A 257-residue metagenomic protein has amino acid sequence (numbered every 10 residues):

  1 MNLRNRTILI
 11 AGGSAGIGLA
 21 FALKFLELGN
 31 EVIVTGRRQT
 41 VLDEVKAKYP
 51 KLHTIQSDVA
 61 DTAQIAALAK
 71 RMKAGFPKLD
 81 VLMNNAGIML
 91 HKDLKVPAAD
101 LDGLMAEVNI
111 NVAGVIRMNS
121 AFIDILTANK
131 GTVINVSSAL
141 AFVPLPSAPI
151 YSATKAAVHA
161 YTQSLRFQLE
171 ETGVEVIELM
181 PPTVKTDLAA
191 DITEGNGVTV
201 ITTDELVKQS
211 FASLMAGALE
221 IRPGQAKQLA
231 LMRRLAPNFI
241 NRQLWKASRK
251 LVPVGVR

Functional and structural regions predicted by a protein language model:
T7, G12-G16: Conserved glycine-rich cofactor-binding loop
L28-E44: Conserved glycine-rich Rossmann-like NAD(P)H-binding loop of the short-chain dehydrogenase/reductase
S57-K70: The beta1-alpha1 cofactor-binding region of Rossmann-like NAD(H)/NADP(H)-dependent oxidoreductases
M89-M105, S147: Conserved mid-core segment of classical short-chain dehydrogenase/reductases
N119, T154: Active-site helix of classical SDR
S138: Residue(s) in the substrate-gating loop at a strand-loop-helix junction that position the organic substrate next
A160, R166-K227: SDR active-site lid
